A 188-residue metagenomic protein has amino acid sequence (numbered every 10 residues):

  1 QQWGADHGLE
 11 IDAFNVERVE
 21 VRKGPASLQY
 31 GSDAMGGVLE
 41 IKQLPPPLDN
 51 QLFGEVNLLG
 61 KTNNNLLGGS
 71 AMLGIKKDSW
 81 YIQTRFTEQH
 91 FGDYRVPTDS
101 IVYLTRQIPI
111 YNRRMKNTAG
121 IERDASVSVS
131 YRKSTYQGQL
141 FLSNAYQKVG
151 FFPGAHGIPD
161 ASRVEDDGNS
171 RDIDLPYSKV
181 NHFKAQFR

Functional and structural regions predicted by a protein language model:
Q1-K23: Short acidic/polar hinge/loop motifs at secondary-structure boundaries that mediate gating or recognition
W3-G4, E55-L59, I110-M115, N169-P176: Extracellular loop and loop/strand-boundary signature of outer-membrane beta-barrel proteins
H7, G37, L52-G54, L67-A71 (+2 more regions): Hydrophobic, lipid-facing positions within transmembrane beta-strands of outer-membrane proteins
R18, P46-E55, S100-I110, D160-R171: Flexible, solvent-exposed coil segments and beta strand-coil junctions, predominantly the extracellular/periplasmic
V19-V21, L39-I41, V129: Non-catalytic regulatory/gating segments with a bias toward low-complexity or hydrophobic composition
G31, L58-G69: Solvent-exposed loop/turn segments connecting transmembrane beta-strands in outer-membrane beta-barrel proteins
N64-H90, Y103-F152: Transmembrane beta-barrel wall of Gram-negative outer-membrane proteins
K116-E122, Y136-R188: Flexible loop and strand-edge segments within Gram-negative outer membrane beta-barrel domains
